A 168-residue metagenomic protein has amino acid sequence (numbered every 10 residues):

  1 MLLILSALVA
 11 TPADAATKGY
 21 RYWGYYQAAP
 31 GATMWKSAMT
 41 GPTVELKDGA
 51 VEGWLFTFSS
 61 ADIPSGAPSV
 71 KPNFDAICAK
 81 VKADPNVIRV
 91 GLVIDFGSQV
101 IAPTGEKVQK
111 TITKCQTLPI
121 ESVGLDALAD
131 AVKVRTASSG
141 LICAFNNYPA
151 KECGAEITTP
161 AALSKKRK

Functional and structural regions predicted by a protein language model:
M1-I4: Sec-dependent N-terminal signal peptides
S6-K168: Ubiquitin-like/PB1-type beta-grasp interaction modules and other compact soluble beta-rich domains
